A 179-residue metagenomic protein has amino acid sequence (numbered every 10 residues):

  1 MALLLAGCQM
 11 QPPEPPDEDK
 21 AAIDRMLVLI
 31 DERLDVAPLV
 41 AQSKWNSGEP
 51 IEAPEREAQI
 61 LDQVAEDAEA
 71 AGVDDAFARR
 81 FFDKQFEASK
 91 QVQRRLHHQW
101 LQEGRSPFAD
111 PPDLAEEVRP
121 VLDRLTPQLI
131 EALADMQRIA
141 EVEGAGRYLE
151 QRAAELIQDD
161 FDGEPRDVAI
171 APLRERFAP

Functional and structural regions predicted by a protein language model:
L5-G7: C-terminal motif of bacterial Sec signal peptides marking the signal peptidase cleavage site
Q9-Q11: Bacterial signal peptide processing site
E14-E52: Immediate post-signal-peptide N-terminus of mature secreted/exported proteins
A22-R25, V36, R56, I60 (+6 more regions): Stable alpha-helical elements in mature extracytoplasmic
I23-L27, W45-P54, E66-A71, P111-P120 (+1 more regions): Second-shell loop/turn segments in exported
A70-F108: Mid-length scaffold segments of soluble, non-membrane domains
L101-A140: Extended amphipathic alpha-helical interaction segments
D135-P179: Glycine-rich, aromatic-bearing surface loops/beta-hairpins
